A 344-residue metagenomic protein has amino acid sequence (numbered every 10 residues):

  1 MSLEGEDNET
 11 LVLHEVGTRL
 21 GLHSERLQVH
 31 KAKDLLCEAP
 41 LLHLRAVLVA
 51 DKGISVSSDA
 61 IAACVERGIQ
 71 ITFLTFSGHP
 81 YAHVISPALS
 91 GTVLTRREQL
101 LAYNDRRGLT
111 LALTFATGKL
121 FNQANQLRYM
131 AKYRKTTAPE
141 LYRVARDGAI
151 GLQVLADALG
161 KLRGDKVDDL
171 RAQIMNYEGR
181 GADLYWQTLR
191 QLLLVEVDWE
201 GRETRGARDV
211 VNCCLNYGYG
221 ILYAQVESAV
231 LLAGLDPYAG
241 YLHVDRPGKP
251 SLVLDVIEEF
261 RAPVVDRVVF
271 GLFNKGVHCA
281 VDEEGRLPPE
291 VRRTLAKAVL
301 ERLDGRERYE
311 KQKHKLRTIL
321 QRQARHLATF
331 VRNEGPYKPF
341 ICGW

Functional and structural regions predicted by a protein language model:
M1-H23, A32, A39, E66 (+1 more regions): Active-site helix-to-loop segments that bind/position phosphate- or nucleotide-bearing substrates and donors across
R26-Q28: NTP/phosphate- and nucleic-acid-binding module
L41-S55: Extracellular/luminal Protease-associated
V47-V49, I69-T75: Short hydrophobic alpha-helical runs that function as membrane-insertion/retention elements
D59-A63: A short acidic, amphipathic alpha-helical/loop segment
S77-H83: Short gly/pro/ser/thr-enriched loop/turn and capping motifs at secondary-structure boundaries
H83-V84, K249: Short Asp/Glu-rich motifs
S86-S90: Short low-complexity, flexible loop/linker segments enriched in glycine and/or proline with clustered acidic
